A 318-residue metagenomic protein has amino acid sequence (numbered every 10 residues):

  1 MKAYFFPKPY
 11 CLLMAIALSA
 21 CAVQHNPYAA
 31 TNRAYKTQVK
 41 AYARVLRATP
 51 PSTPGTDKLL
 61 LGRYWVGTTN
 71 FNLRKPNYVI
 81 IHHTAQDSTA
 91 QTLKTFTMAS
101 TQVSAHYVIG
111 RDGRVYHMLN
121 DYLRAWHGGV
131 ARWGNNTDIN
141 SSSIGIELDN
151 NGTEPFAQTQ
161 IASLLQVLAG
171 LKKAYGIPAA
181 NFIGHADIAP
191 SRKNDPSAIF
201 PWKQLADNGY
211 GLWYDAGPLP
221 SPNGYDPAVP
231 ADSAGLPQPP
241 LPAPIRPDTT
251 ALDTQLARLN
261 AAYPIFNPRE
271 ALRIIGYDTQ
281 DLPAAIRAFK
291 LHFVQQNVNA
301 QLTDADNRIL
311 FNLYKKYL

Functional and structural regions predicted by a protein language model:
M1-A30: Bacterial Sec-dependent N-terminal signal peptides
I16-S19, F182, A300: Short conserved micro-motifs on helix faces and helix-strand junctions that flank and scaffold key functional residues
A22-K36, E154, Q158-Q160, L165 (+3 more regions): Basic/polar, cationic surfaces and motifs that engage anionic cell-wall and phosphate/carboxylate ligands
N26-A180: Active-site-adjacent loop/helix surface patches within enzyme catalytic domains that shape the substrate-binding cleft
Q295-L318: Extracellular LysM carbohydrate-binding repeats and other cell-envelope/extracellular binding modules
